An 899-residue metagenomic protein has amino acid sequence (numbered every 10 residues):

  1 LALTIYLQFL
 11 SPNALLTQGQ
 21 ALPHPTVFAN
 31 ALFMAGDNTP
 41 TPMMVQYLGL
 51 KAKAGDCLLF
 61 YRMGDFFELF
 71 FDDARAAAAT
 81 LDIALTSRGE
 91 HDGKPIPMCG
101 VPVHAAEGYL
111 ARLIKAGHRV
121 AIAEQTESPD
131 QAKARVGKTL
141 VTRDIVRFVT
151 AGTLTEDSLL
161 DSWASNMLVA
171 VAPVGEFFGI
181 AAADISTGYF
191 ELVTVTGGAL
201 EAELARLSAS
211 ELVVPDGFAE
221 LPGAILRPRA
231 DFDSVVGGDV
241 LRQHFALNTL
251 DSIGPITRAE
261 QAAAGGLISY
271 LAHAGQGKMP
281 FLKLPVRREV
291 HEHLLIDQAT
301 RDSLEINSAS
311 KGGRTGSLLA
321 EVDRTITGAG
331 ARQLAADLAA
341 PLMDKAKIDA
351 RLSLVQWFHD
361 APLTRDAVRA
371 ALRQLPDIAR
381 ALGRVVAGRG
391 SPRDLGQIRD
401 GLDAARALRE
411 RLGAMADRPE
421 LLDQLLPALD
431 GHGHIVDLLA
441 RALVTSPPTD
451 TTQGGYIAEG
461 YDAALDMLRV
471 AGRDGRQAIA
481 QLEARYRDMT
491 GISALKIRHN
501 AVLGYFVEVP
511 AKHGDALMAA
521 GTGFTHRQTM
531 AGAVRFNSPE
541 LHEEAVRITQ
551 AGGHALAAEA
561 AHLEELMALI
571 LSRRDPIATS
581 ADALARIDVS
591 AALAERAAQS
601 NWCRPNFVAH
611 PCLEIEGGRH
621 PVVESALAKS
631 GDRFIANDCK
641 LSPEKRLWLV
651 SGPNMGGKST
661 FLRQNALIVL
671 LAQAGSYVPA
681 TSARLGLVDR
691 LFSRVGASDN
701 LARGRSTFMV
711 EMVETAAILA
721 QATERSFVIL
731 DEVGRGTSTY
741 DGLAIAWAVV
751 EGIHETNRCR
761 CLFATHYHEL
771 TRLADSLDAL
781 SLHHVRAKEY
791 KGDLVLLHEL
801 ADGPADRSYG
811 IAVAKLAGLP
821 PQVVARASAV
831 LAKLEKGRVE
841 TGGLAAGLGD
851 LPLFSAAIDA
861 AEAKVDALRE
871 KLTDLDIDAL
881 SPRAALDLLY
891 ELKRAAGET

Functional and structural regions predicted by a protein language model:
L7-L10, P25: Short hydrophobic targeting helices and cationic amphipathic motifs that mediate membrane/organellar targeting
T26-D360, D377-G383, A387, T445 (+3 more regions): Basic, polar low-complexity surface loops/patches
F66-S87, G179, Y189-E191, E211 (+8 more regions): A conserved P-loop NTPase coupling/switch region
F71-D72, T257, I326, A336 (+5 more regions): ATPase nucleotide-binding head domains, primarily ABC-like/P-loop NTPase cores
V171, I180, A262, G266-I268 (+3 more regions): SMC-family hinge/dimerization module
E211-V213, G266-L295, T300, S310-K311 (+7 more regions): Structured, non-catalytic alpha/beta "coupling" segments that mediate domain-domain communication and provide generic
D400-Q477, Q481, K496-E543, A585-L649 (+2 more regions): Amphipathic heptad-repeat alpha-helical coiled-coil/stalk segments that mediate oligomerization, filament/stalk
V865-T899: C-terminal tails and terminal domains of large nucleic-acid-associated and other macromolecular-machine proteins
